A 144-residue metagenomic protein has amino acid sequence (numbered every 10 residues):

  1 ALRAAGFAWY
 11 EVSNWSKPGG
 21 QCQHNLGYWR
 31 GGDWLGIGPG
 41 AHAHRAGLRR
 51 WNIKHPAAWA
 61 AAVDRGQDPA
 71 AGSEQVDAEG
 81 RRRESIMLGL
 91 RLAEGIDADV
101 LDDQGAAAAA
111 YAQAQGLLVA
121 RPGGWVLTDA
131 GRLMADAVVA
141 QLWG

Functional and structural regions predicted by a protein language model:
A1-D102: C-terminal scaffold of the Radical SAM
Q104-A106: Flexible, acidic glycine-rich loops studded with aromatic residues
A109-A110: Short, hydrophobic-biased segments on the C-terminal half of alpha helices that form "recognition helices"
Q113-G123: A short, conserved structural fragment
G124-T128: Minor-groove-contacting beta-hairpin "wing" of winged helix-turn-helix DNA-binding domains
A130-G144: Short, amphipathic alpha-helical interaction segments positioned at domain boundaries
